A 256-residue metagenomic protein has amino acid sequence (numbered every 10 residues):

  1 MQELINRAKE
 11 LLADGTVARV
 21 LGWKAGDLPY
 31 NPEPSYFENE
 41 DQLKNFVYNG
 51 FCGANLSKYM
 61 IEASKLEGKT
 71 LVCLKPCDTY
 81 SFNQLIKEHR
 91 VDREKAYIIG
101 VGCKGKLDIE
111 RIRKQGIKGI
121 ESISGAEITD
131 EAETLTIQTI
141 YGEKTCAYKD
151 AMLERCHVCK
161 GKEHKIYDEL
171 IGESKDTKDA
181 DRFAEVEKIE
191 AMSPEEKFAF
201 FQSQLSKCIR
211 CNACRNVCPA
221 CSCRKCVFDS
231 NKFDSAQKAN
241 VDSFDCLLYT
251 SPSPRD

Functional and structural regions predicted by a protein language model:
M1-F201: Iron-sulfur-associated redox domains of electron-transfer enzymes in respiratory and anaerobic energy metabolism
L28-Y30, K106, V217, K225-F228: Flexible loop/turn segments at secondary-structure boundaries
D78, E154-G161, I209-K225: Local cysteine-cluster metal-coordination motifs and their immediate loop/turn environment, predominantly Fe-S cluster
P219, C223-L248: A beta-strand-loop signature enriched in Asp, Gly, Thr, and Trp that corresponds to the sialidase/neuraminidase Asp-box
Y249-D256: Conserved small/polar residues in nucleotide/adenosyl-binding loops
